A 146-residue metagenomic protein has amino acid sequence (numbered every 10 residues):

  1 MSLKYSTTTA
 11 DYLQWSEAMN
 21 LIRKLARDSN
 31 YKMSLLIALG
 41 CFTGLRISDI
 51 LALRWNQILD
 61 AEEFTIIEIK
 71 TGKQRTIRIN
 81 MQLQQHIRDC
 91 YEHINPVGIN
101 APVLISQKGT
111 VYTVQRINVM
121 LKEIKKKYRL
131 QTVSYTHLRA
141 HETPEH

Functional and structural regions predicted by a protein language model:
S2, Y12-T43, G98, T132: Basic, Lys/Arg- and aromatic-enriched nucleic-acid-binding interface segment
T7, I69-D89, N100-K122: C-terminal catalytic core of Y-nucleophile DNA break-rejoin enzymes
I22-R23, N118-K126: Amphipathic, well-packed alpha-helical segments that form the structural scaffold of globular domains
L36, S48-L53: Alpha-helix N-cap/helix-start motif at helix boundaries, enriched for small hydrophobics
T43, A52-Q85: Conserved tyrosine-mediated DNA breakage-rejoining catalytic core shared by Y-recombinases
Y91-I94, S134: Charged, surface-exposed interaction regions in soluble eukaryotic proteins
H137, H141-H146: Single conserved hydrophobic/aromatic residue that forms the stacking wall/gate of nucleotide- or nucleobase-binding
